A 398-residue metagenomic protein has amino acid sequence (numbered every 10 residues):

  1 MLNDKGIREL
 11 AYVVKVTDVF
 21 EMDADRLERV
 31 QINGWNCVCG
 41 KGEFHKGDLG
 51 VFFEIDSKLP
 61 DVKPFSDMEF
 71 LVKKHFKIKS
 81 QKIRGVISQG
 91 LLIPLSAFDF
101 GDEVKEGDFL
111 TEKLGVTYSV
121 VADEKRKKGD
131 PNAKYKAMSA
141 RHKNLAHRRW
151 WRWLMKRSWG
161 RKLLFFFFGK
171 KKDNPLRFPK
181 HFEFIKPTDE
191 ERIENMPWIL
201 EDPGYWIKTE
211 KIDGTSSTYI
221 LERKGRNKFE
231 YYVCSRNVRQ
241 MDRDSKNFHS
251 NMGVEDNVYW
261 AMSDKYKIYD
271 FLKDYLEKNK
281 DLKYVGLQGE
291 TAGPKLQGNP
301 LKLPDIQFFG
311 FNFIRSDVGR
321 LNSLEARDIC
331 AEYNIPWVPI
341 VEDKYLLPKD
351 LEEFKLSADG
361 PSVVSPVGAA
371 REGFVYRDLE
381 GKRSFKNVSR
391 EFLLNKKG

Functional and structural regions predicted by a protein language model:
M1-G398: Core nucleotide-handling region used for phosphoryl-transfer chemistry
